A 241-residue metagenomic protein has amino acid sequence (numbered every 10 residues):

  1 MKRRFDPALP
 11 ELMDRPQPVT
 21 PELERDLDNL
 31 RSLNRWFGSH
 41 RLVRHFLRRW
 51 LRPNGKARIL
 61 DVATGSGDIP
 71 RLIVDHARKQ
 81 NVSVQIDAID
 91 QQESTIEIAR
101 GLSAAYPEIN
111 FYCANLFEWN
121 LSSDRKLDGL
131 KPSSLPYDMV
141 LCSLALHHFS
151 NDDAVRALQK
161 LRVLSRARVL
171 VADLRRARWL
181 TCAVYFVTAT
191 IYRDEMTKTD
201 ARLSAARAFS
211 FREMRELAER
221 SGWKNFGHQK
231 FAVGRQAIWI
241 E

Functional and structural regions predicted by a protein language model:
M1-P16: N-terminal auxiliary segments of SAM/dcSAM-dependent transferases
P16, T20-W50: Class I SAM-dependent methyltransferase Rossmann-like catalytic core, especially the SAM/SAH-binding loop
L60, S66-D68, L72-W119: Class I SAM-dependent methyltransferase SAM/SAH-binding core
L141: A conserved beta-strand element that flanks and buttresses the S-adenosyl-L-methionine
F149-K160: A short, conserved alpha-helix within the catalytic core of class I
S165-L174: Conserved beta-strand signature within the Rossmann-like core of class I S-adenosyl-L-methionine
L174-W223, G227: C-terminal alpha-helical "lid/dimerization" subdomain adjacent to the S-adenosyl-L-methionine
F226-E241: Core SAM-dependent methyltransferase catalytic element
